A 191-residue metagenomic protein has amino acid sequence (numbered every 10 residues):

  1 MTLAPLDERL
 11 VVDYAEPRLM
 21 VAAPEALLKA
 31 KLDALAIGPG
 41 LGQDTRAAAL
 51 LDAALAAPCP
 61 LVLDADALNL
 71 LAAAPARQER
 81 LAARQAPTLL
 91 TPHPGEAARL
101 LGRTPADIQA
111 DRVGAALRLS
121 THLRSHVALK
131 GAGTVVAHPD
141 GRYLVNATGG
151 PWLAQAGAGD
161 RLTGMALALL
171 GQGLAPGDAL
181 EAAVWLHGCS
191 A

Functional and structural regions predicted by a protein language model:
T2-T148: Glycine-rich phosphate/dinucleotide-binding loop and adjoining beta-alpha-beta core of small-molecule
G150-L153: Glycine-rich phosphate/pyrophosphate-binding beta-alpha loops
G157: Divalent-cation-assisted or electrostatically stabilized phosphate/pyrophosphate-binding catalytic cores
T163-A191: Conserved post-catalytic alpha-helical subdomain immediately downstream of the catalytic base and nucleotide-binding
